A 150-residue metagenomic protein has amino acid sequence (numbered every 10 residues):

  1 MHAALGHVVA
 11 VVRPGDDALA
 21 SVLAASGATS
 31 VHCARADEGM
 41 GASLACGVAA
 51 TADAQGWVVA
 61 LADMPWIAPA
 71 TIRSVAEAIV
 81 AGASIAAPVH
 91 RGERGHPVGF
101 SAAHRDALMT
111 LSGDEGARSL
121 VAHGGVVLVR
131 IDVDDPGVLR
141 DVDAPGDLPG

Functional and structural regions predicted by a protein language model:
M1-R94, A102, V126-V133: Nucleotide and nucleotide-moiety/phosphate-recognizing core
G95-H96, L108: Short active-site-adjacent structural elements
H96-F100, R140-D143: Short glycine- and hydrophobic/aromatic-rich loop-to-beta-strand nucleating segment in the catalytic cores
D106, T110-G150: Conserved alpha/beta core of the MobA/IspD/sugar-nucleotide pyrophosphorylase nucleotidyltransferase superfamily
